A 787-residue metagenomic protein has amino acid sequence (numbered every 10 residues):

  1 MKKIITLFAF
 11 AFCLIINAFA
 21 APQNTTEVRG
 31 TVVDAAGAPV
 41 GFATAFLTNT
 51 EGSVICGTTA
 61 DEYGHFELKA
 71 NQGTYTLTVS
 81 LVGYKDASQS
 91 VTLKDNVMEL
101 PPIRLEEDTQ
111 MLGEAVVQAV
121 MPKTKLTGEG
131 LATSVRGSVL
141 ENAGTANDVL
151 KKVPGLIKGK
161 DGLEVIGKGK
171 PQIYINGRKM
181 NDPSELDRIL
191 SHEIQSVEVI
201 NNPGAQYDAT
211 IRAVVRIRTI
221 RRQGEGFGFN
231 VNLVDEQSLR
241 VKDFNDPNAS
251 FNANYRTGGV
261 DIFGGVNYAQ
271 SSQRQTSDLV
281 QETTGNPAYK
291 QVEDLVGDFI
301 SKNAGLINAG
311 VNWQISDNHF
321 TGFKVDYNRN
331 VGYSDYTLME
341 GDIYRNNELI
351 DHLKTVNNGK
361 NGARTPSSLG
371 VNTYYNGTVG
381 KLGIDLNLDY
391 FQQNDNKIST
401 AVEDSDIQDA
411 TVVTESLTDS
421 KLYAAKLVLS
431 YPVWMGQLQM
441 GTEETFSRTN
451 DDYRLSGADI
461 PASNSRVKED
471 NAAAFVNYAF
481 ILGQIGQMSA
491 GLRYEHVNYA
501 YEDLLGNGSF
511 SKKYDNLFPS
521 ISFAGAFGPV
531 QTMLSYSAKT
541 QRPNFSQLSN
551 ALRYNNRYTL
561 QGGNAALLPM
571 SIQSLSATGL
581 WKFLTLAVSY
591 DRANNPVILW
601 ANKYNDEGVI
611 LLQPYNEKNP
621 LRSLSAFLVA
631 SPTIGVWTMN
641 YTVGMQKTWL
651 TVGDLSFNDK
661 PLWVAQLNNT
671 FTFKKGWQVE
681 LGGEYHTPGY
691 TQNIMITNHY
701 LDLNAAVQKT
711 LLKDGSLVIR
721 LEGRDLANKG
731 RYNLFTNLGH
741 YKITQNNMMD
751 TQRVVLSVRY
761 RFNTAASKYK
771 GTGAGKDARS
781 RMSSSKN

Functional and structural regions predicted by a protein language model:
K3, L306-V331, T355-D503, A524-Q531 (+2 more regions): Face-selective signature of the C-terminal outer-membrane beta-barrel domain
V33, T44-F46, S80-Y84, M98-V139 (+3 more regions): Short, acidic, small-residue-rich periplasmic hinge/interaction motif at the N-terminus of Gram-negative outer-membrane
T50-H65: Short, acidic Ser/Thr/Gly-rich low-complexity loop/linker segments typical of extracellular and cell-surface proteins
K69, K152, R178-A205: Short acidic/polar hinge/loop motifs at secondary-structure boundaries that mediate gating or recognition
M98-R104, A146-V149, P183-S184, V199 (+2 more regions): N-terminal periplasmic accessory domains that precede and gate Gram-negative outer-membrane beta-barrel machines
T219-E236, T276, V280, E293 (+6 more regions): Surface-exposed extracellular loop regions of Gram-negative outer-membrane beta-barrel proteins
L422-K426, A473, L568, S574 (+1 more regions): Outer membrane beta-barrel strand-and-loop segments of large Gram-negative receptors, especially TonB-dependent
R466-E469, K512, T540-N594, L612-L624 (+1 more regions): Outer-membrane beta-barrel signature, preferentially recognizing the C-terminal barrel domain of Gram-negative
